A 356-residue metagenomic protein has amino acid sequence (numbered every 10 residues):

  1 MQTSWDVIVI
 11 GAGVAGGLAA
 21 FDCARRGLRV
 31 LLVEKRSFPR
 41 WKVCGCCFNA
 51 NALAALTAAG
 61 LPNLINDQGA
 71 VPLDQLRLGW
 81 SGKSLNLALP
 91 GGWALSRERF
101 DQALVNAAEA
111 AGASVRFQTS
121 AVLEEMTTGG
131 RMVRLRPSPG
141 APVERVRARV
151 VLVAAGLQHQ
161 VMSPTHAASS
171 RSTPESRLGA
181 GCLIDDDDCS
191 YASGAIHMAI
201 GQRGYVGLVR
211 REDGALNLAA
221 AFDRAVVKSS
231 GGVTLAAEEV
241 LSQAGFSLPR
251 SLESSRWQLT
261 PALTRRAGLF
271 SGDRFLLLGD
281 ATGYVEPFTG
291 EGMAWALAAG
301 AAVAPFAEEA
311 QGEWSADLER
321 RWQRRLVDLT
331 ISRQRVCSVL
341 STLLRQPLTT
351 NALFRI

Functional and structural regions predicted by a protein language model:
Q2-A15: Beta1/beta-strand and adjacent pyrophosphate-binding region of the FAD-binding site in flavoprotein oxidoreductases
A15, F38, Q158: Conserved Rossmann-like nucleotide-cofactor binding loop
F21-C44: Glycine-rich FAD pyrophosphate-binding loop
S37-T57: Conserved N-terminal glycine-rich FAD pyrophosphate-binding loop of Rossmann-like flavoproteins
A52-L53, T57-V105: A conserved beta-strand/loop capping segment in the N-terminal third of enzymes that catalyze redox or closely related
A107-R250: Predominantly flavin-linked oxidoreductase catalytic cores and closely associated redox partners
V226-A307, W314: FAD/FMN-dependent oxidoreductases across multiple families
P305-I356: C-terminal helical "tail/cap" subdomain of flavin- and related membrane-associated enzymes
